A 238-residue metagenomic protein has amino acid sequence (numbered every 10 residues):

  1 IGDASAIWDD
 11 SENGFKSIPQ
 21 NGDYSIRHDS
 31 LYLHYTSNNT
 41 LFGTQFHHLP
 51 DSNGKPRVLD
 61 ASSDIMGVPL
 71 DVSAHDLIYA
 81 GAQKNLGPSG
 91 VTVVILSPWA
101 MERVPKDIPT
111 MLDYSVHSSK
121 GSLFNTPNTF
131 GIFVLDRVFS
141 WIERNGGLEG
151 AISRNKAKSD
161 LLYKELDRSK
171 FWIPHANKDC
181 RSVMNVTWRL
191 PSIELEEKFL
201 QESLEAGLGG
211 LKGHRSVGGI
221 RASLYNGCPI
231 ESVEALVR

Functional and structural regions predicted by a protein language model:
I1-D3: Membrane helical hairpin/interfacial module
D10-I65: Active-site phosphate-binding strand-loop segment of PLP-dependent enzymes
S17-P19, G43-H48, G67-S73, S89-T92 (+2 more regions): A short secondary-structure junction signal
V58, V72-Q83: Conserved active-site segment immediately N-terminal to the catalytic lysine that forms the internal aldimine
A82-K164, N177: Active-site C-terminal subdomain of aminotransferase-like
F171-H175, G207-G213: A short linear hydrophobic-aromatic micro-motif
W172-S203: Conserved PLP-binding catalytic core of the aspartate aminotransferase-like
H214-R238: PLP-dependent enzyme catalytic core of the Aspartate aminotransferase-like
